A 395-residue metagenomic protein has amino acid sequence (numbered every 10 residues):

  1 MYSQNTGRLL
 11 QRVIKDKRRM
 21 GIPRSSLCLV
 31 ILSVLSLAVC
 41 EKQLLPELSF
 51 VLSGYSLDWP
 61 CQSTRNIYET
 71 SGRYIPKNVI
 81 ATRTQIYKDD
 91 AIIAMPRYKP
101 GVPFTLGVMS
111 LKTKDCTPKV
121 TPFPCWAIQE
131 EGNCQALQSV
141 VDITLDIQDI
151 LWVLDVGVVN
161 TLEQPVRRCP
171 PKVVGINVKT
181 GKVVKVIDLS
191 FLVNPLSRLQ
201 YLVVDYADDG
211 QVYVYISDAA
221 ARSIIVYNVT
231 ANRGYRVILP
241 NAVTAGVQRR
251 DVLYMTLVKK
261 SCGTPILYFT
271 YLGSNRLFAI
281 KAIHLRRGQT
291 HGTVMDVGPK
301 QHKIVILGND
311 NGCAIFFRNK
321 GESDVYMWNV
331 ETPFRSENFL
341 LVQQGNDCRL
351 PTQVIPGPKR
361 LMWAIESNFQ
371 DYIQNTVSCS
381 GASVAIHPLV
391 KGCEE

Functional and structural regions predicted by a protein language model:
G21, I31-V51: N-terminal signal peptide
K42-Y74, K88-I128, L162-R168, I176-K179: Beta-propeller domains
S53-R73, T117-Q135, V184-N194, Y235-Q248 (+3 more regions): Surface-exposed loop and turn segments in beta-propeller and other repeat-based domains that flank or scaffold
Y74-Y87, G132-I150, L154, L192-V214 (+4 more regions): Beta-rich, blade/repeat-based domains predominating in secreted/periplasmic proteins but also intracellular
S110-D115, V229-G234, I280-Q289, N329-F334: Short loop/turn segments immediately following beta-strands, especially the blade-tip and inter-blade linker loops
S110-L151, V156-N160, I187-S190: Blade-loop segments of beta-propeller domains
E130-E131, L137, G157-G210: Asp-box/WD-like beta-propeller blade repeats and closely related beta-sheet repeat scaffolds
I355-E395: Blade-level signature of beta-propeller repeat domains, shared across WD40, Kelch, NHL, RCC1 and BNR/Asp-box propellers
